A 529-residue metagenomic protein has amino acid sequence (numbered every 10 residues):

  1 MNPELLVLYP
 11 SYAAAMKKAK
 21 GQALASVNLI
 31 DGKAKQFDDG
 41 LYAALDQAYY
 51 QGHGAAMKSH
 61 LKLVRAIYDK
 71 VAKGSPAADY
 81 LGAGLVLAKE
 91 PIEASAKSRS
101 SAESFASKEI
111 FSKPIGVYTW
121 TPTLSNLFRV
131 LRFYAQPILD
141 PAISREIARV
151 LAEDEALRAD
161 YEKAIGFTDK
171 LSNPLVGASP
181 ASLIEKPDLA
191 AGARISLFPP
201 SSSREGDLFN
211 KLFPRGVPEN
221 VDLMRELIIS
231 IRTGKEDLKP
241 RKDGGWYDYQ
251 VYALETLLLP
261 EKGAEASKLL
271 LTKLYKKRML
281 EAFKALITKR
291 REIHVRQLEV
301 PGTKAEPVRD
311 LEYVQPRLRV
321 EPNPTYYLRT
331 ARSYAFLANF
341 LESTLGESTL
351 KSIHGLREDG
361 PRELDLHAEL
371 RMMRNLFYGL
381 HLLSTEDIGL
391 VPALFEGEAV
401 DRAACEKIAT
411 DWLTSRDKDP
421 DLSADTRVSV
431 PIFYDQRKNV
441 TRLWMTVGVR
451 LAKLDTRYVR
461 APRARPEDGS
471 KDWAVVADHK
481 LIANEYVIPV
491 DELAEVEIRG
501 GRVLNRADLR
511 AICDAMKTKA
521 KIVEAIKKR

Functional and structural regions predicted by a protein language model:
M1-R529: Long, non-catalytic protein-protein interaction scaffolds
